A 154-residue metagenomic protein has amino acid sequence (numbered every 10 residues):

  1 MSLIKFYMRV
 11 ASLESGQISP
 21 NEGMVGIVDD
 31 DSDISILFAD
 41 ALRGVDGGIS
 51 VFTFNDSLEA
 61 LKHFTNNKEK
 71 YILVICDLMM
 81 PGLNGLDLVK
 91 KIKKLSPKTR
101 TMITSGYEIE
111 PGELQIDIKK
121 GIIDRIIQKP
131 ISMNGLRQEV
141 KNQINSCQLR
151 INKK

Functional and structural regions predicted by a protein language model:
S2, Q128-V140, I144: C-terminal output helix
S32-F52: Two-component/phosphorelay signaling modules centered on CheY-like receiver
T53-L73: Acidic, metal-coordinating helix/loop segments flanking the phosphotransfer/catalytic sites of two-component signaling
D77: Active-site residues of response regulator receiver
M80: Receiver (REC) domain active-site loop signature in two-component systems and cognate sites in sensor histidine kinases
T104-G106: Hydrophobic/aromatic residues positioned on beta-strands within the core alpha/beta folds
K141-K154: The C-terminal output helix
